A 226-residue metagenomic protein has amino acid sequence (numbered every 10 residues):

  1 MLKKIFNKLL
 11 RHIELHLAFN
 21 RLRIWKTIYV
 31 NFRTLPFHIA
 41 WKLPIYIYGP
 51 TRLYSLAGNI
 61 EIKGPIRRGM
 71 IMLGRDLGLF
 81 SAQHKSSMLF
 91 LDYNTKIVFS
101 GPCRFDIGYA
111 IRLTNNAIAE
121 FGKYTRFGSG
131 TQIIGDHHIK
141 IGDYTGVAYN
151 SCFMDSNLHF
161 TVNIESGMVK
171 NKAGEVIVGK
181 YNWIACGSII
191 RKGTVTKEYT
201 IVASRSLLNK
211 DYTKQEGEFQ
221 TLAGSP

Functional and structural regions predicted by a protein language model:
M1-M154, E175-Y181, S188-I190, E198 (+1 more regions): Domain-scale signature associated with acetyltransferase and cell-envelope carbohydrate enzymes
V162-V169: Flexible, solvent-exposed loop segments that connect beta-strands
A185-C186, R205: Conserved beta-strand->loop/alpha-helix structural units within folded catalytic cores of enzymes with alpha/beta
T194: Short beta-to-alpha loop/turn elements within the nucleotide-binding domains of ABC transporters
